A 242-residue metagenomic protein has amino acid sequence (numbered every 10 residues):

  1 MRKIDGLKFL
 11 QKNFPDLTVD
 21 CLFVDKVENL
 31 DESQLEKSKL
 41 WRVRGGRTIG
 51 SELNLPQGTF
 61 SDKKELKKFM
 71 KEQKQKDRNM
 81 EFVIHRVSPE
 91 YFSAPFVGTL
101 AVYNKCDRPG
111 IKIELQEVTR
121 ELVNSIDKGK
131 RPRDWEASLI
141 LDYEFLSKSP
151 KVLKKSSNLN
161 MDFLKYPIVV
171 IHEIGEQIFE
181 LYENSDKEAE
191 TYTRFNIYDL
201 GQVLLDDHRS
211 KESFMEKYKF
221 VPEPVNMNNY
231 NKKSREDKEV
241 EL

Functional and structural regions predicted by a protein language model:
M1-R235, E241: Nucleotide/phosphate-binding sheet-loop regions of phosphoryl- and nucleotidyl-transfer enzymes
